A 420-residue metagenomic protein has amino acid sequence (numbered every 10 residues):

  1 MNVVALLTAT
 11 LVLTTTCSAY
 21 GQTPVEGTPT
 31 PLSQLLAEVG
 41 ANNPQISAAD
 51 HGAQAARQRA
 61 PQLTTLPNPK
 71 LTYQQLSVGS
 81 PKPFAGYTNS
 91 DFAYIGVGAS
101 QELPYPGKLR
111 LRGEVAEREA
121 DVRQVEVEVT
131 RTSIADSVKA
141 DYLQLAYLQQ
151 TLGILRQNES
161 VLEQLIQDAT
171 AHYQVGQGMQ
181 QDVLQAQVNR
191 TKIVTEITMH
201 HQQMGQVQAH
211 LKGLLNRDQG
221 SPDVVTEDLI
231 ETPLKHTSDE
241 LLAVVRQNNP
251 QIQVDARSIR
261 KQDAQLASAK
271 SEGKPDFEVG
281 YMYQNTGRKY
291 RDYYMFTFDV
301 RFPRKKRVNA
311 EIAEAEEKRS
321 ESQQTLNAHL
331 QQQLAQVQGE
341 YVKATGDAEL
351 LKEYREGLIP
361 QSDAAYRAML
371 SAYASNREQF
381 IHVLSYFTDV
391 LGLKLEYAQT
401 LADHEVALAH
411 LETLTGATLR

Functional and structural regions predicted by a protein language model:
V3-A5, Q22, V127-R246, E340-D347: Periplasmic alpha-helical coiled-coil/stalk elements that build and connect Gram-negative outer-membrane
A5-T8, V12, Y20-V25, E396-R420: Acidic, low-complexity, intrinsically disordered peripheral segments
L11, A19-Q75, S80, E102-L103 (+7 more regions): Bacterial Sec-pathway N-terminal export signals of envelope proteins
T23-P29, T72-L103, R112, V225-K235 (+1 more regions): Small/polar, glycine/serine/threonine/aspartate-rich low-complexity segments that form flexible
A37-S47, Q54-P69, V97-E114, V125-T132 (+7 more regions): A glycine-/polar-enriched beta->alpha junction
A48-L63, T130, I134-I154, Q164 (+6 more regions): Amphipathic alpha-helical coiled-coil segments
G113-E117, Q180-N189, F380-T388: Short, charged, amphipathic alpha-helical segments
